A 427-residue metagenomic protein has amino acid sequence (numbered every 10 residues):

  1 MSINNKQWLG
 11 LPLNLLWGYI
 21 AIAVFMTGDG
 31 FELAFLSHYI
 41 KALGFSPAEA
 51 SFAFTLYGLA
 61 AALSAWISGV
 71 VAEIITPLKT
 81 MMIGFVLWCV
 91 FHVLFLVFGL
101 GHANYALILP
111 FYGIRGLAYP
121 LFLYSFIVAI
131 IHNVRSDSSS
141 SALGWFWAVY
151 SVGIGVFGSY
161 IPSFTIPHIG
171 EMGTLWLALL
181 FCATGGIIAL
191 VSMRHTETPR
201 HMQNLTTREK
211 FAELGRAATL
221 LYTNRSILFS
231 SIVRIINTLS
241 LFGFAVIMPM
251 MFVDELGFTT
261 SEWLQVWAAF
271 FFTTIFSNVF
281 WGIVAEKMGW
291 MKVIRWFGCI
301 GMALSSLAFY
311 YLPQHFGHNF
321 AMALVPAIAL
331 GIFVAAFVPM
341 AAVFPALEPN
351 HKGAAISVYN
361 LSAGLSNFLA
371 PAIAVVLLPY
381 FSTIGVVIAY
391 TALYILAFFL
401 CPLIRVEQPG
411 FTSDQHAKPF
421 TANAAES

Functional and structural regions predicted by a protein language model:
M1-P12, H195-S231, F420-S427: Juxtamembrane intracellular "pre-TM" segments in multi-pass secondary transporters
A23, Y105-L121, F320-A335: Hydrophobic core of transmembrane alpha-helices in multi-pass small-molecule transporters, especially MFS/SLC-type
A34-A48, V246-E262: Short amphipathic helix-loop junctions that connect adjacent transmembrane helices in Major Facilitator Superfamily/SLC
S64-T76, N278-W290, L378: Helix-to-loop junctions at the C-terminal end of transmembrane segments in multipass secondary transporters
I74-F85, K287-I300: Cytoplasmic membrane-interface "Motif A"-like loop-to-helix N-cap segments of 12-TM Major Facilitator Superfamily
V86-H102, I300-F316: C-terminal ends and interior cores of transmembrane alpha-helices in multi-pass membrane transporters/permeases
F111-V149: Cytoplasmic helix-loop-helix junction between adjacent transmembrane helices in 12-TM secondary transporters
N350-Y380: A late C-terminal transmembrane helix in Major Facilitator Superfamily
